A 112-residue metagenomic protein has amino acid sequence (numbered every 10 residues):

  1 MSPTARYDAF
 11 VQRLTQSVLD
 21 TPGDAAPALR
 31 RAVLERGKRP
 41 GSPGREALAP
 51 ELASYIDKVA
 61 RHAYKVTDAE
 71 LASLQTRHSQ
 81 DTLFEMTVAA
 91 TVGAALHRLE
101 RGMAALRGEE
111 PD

Functional and structural regions predicted by a protein language model:
M1-D112: Hydrophobic alpha-helical segments
